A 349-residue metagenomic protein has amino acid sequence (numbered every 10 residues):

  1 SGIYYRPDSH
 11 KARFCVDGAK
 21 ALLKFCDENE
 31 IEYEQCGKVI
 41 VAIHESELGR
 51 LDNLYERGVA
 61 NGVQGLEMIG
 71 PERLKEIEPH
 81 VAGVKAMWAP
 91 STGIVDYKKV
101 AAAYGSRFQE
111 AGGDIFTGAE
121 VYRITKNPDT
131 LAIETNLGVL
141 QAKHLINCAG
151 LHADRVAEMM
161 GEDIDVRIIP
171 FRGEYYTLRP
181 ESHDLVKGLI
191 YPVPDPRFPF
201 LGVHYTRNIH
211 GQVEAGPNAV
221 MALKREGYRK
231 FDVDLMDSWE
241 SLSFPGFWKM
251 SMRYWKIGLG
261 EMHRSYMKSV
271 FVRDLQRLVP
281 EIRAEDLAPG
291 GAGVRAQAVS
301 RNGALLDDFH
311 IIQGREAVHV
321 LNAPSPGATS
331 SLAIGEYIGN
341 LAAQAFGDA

Functional and structural regions predicted by a protein language model:
S1-G18, N29-I31, M221-I257: Glycine-rich active-site loop/strand segments that organize a redox cofactor
S1-R73, G83, G202-H204, Q212-E214 (+1 more regions): Dinucleotide-binding Rossmann-like beta1-alpha1 core, especially the glycine-rich loop that anchors the ADP
R6-D17, V41-R50, M87-R107, F116 (+2 more regions): Short beta-strand to alpha-helix junction loop
E32-A42, G65-G112, T130-N136, L140 (+2 more regions): Helix-loop-beta segment of a Rossmann-like dinucleotide-binding subdomain
Y33-C36, V166-F171, I282-G291: A short coil-to-beta-strand element that immediately follows conserved catalytic motifs
M87-H144, C148, H152-R155, S330-A343: Helical element adjacent to the flavin cofactor pocket in flavoenzyme catalytic cores
I124-D234: Flavin-dependent oxidoreductases
K230, M236, S241-A349: C-terminal catalytic lobe of FAD-dependent flavoproteins
